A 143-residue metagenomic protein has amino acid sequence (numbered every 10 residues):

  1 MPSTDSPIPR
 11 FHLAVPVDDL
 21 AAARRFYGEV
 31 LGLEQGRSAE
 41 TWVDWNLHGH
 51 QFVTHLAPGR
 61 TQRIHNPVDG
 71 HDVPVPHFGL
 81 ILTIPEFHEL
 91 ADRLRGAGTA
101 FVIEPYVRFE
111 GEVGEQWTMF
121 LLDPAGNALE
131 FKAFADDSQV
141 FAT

Functional and structural regions predicted by a protein language model:
M1-A22, H77-F78, L82, A133-T143: N-terminal beta-strand motif that seeds the catalytic metal site of vicinal oxygen chelate
M1-S3, R63-V68: Short beta-strand/turn micro-motifs at beta-sheet edges
P2-S6, A91-D92, A97-T143: Vicinal oxygen chelate
P9, T41, H50, P74-P76 (+1 more regions): A generic structural signal for short beta-strands and their flanking turns/coil linkers
R10-V17, N46, N66-R93, Q116-L122: Vicinal oxygen chelate
V15-G59: Core segments of cupin and vicinal oxygen chelate
R25, E29, H88-G96: Replace "anionic and nucleotidyl ligands
V53-T54, R60-I64, D137-V140: A short local loop/turn or secondary-structure capping micro-motif enriched for an aromatic residue
